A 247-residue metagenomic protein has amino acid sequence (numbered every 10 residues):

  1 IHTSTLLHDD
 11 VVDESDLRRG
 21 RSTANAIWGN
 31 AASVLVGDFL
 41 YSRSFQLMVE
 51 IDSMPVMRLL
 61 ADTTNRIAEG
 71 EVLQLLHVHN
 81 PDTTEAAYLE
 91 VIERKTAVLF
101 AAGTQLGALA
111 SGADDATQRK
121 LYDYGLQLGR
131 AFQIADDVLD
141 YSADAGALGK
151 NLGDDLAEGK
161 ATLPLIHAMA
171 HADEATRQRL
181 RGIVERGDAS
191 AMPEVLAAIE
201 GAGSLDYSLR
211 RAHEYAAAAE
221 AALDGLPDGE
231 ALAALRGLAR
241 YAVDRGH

Functional and structural regions predicted by a protein language model:
I1-H247: All-alpha prenyltransferase/terpene-synthase fold signal
